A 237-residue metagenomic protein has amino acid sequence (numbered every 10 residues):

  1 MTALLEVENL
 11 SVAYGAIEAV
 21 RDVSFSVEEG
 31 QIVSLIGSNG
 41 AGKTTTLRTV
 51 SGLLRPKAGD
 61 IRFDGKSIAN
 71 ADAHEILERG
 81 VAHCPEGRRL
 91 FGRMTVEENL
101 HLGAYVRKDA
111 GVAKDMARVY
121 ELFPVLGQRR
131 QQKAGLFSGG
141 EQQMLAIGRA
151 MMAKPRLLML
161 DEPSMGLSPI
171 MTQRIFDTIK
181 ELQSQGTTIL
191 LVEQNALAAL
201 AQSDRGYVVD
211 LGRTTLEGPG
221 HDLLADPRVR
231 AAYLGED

Functional and structural regions predicted by a protein language model:
T2-D237: Glycine-rich phosphate-binding loops of nucleotide-dependent enzymes
